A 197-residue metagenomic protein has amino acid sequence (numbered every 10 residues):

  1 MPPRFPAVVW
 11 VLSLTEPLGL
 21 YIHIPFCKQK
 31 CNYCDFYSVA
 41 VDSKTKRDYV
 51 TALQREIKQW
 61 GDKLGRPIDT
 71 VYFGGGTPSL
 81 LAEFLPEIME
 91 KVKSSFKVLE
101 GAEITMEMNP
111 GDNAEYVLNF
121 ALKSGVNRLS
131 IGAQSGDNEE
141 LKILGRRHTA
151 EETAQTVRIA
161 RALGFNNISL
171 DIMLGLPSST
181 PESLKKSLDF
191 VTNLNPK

Functional and structural regions predicted by a protein language model:
M1-V8, L12-Y21, L64-P67: N-terminal [4Fe-4S]-dependent radical SAM core
I22-I24, A133: Alpha/beta-hydrolase
P25-F36: Local cysteine-cluster metal-coordination motifs and their immediate loop/turn environment, predominantly Fe-S cluster
S38-K197: Conserved non-cysteine loop/helix-boundary elements of the Radical SAM core domain that shape
